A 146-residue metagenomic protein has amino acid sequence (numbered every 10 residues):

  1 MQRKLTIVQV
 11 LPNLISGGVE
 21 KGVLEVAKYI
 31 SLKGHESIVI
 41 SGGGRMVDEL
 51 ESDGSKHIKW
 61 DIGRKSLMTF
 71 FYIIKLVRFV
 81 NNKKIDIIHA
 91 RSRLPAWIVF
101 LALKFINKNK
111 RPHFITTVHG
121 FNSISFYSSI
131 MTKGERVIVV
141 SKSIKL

Functional and structural regions predicted by a protein language model:
M1-L146: Membrane-interface segments of envelope glycosyltransferases acting on lipid-linked substrates or membrane lipids
